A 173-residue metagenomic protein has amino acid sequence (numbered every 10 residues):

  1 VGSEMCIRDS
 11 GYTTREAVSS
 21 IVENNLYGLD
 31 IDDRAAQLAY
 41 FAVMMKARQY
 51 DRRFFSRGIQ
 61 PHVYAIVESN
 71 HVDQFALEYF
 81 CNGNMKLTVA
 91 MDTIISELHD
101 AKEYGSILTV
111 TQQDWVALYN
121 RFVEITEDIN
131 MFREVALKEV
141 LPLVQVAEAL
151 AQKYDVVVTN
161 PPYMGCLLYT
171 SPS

Functional and structural regions predicted by a protein language model:
V1-S171: SAM-dependent methyltransferase catalytic region
